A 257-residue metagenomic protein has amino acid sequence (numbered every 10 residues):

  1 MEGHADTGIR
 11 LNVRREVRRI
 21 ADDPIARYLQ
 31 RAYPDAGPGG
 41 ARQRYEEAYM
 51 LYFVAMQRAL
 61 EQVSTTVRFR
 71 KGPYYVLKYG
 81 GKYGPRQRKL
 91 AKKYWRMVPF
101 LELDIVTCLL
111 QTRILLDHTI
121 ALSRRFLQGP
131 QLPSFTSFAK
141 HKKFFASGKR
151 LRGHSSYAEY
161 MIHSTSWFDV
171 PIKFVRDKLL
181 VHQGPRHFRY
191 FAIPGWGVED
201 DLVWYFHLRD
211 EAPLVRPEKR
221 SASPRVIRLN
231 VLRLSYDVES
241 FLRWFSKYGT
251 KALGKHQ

Functional and structural regions predicted by a protein language model:
M1-L109, A121-Q257: Acidic, Ser/Thr/Gly/Pro-rich intrinsically disordered interaction regions
L115: Glycine-rich phosphate/dinucleotide-binding loop and adjoining beta-alpha-beta core of small-molecule
